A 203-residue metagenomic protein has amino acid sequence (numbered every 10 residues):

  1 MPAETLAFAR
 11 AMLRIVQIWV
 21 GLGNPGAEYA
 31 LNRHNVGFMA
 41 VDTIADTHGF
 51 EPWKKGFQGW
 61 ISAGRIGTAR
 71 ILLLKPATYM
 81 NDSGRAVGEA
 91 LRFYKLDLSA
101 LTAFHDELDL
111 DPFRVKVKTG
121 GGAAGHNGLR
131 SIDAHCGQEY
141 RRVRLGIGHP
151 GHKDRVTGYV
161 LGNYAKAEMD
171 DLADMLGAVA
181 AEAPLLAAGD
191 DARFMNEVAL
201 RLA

Functional and structural regions predicted by a protein language model:
P2-G120, R130-V143, P150-R155, D170-L202: Nucleotide and nucleotide-moiety/phosphate-recognizing core
K116-G122, V160-Y164: Short glycine-enriched, charge-decorated loop/helix-capping segments at active-site entrances that position
A124-G128: Hydrophobic alpha-helical segments within soluble ligand-binding/sensing domains
L145-G148, Y164: Short, loop-centered acidic/histidine patches that primarily coordinate divalent metals
A167: Electrostatically charged, flexible surface regions
